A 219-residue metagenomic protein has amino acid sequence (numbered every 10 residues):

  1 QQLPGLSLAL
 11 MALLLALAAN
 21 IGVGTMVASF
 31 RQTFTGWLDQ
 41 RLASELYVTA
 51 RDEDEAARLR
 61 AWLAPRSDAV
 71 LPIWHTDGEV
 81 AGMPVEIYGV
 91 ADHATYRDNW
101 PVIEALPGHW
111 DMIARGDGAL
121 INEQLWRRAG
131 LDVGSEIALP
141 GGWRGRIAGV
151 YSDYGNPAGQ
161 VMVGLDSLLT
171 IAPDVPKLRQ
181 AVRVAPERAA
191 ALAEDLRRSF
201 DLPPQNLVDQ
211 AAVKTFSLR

Functional and structural regions predicted by a protein language model:
Q1-R115, E123-Q124, V133: Juxtamembrane segments of multi-pass membrane proteins
Q32, G36, Q40, A61 (+5 more regions): Charged/polar, solvent-exposed surface patches and flexible loops
D77-R115, L120-A212, S217-L218: Basic-flanked hydrophobic alpha-helices used for secretion and membrane insertion
